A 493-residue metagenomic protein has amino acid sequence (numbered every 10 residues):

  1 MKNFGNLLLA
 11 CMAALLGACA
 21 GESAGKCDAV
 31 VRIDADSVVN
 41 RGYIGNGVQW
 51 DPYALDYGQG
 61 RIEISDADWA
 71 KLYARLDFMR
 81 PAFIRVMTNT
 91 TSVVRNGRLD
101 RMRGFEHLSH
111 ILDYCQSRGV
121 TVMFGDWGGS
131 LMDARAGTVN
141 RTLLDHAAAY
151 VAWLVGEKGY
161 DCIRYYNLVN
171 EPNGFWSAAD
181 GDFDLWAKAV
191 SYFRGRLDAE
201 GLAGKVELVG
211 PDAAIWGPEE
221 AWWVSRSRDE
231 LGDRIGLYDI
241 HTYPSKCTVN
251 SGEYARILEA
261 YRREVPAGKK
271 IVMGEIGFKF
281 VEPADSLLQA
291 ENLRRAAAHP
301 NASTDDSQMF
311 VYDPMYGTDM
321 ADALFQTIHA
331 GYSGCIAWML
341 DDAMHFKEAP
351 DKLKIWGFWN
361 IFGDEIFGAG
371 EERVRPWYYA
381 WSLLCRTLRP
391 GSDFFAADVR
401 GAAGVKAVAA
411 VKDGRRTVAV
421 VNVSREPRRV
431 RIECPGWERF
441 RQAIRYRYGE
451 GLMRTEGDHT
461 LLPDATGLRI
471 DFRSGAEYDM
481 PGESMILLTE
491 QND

Functional and structural regions predicted by a protein language model:
K2-A10: Sec-dependent signal peptide recognition, specifically the positively charged N-region followed immediately by
G17-A18: C-terminal motif of bacterial Sec signal peptides marking the signal peptidase cleavage site
G21-F78: N-terminal carbohydrate-binding accessory modules
L76-T248: Substrate-binding cleft and catalytic face of glycoside hydrolase catalytic domains, especially the flexible beta-alpha
F183-A330: Noncatalytic carbohydrate-binding groove/subsite architecture in carbohydrate-active enzymes
V281-K406: Aromatic/acidic polysaccharide-binding cleft in carbohydrate-active enzymes
R400-F440, R445-E450, E483-L487: Carbohydrate-binding surface patches
L461-D493: C-terminal beta-strand-rich structural cap/linker in extracellular carbohydrate-active enzymes
